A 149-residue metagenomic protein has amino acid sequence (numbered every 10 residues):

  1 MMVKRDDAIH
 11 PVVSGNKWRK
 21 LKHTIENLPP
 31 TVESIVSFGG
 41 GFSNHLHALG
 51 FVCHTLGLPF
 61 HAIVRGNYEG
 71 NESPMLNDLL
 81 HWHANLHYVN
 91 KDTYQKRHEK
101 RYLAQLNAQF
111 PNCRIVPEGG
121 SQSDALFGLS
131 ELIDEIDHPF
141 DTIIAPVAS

Functional and structural regions predicted by a protein language model:
M1-S149: PLP-dependent amino-acid enzyme catalytic core
